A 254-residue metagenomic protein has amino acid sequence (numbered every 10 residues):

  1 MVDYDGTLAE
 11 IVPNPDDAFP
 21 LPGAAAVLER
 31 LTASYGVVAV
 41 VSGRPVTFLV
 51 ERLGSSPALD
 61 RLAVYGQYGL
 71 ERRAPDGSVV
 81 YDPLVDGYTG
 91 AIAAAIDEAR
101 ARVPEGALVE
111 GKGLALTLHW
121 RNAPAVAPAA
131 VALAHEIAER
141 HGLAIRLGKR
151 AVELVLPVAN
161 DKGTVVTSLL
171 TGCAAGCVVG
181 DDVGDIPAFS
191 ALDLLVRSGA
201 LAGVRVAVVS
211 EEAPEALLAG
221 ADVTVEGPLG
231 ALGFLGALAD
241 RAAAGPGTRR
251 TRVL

Functional and structural regions predicted by a protein language model:
M1-D16, V40, V166: Asp-based phosphoryl-transfer active-site loop
T7, V46, G184: Conserved Rossmann-like nucleotide-cofactor binding loop
A9-A18, K149-P157: Glycine-rich phosphate-binding "P-loop"
F19-V109: Active-site phosphate-binding/coordination module
P57-D60, H141, L201, A219-A221: Short, structured coil segments at secondary-structure junctions
R102, G106-L192, V196-L201: Conserved acidic, metal-coordinating active-site core of Asp-based, Mg2+-dependent phosphoryl-transfer enzymes
G163-L254: Mg2+-dependent phosphoryl-transfer enzymes with acidic/Ser/Thr/Gly-rich catalytic loops
